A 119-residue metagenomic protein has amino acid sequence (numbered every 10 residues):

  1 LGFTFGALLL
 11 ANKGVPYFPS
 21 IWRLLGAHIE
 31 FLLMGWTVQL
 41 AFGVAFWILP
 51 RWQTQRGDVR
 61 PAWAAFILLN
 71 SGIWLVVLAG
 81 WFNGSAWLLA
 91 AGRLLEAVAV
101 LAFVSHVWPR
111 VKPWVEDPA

Functional and structural regions predicted by a protein language model:
L1-A119: Hydrophobic alpha-helical transmembrane segments of multi-pass integral membrane proteins
